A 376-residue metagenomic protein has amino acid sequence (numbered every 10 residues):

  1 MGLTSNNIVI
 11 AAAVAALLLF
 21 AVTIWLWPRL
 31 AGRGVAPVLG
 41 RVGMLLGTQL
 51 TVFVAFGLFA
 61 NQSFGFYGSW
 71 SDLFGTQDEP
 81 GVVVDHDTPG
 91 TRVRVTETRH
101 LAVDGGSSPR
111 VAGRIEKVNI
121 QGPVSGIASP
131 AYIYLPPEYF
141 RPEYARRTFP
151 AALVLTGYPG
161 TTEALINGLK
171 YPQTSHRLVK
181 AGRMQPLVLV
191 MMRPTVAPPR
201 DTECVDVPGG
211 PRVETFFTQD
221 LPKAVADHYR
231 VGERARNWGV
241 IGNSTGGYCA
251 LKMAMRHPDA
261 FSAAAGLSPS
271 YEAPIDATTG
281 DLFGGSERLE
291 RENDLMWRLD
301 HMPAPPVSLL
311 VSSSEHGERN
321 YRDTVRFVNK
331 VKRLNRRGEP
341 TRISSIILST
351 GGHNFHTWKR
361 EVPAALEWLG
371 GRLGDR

Functional and structural regions predicted by a protein language model:
M1-R376: Non-catalytic cap/lid and distal C-terminal segments of serine-dependent acyl enzymes
